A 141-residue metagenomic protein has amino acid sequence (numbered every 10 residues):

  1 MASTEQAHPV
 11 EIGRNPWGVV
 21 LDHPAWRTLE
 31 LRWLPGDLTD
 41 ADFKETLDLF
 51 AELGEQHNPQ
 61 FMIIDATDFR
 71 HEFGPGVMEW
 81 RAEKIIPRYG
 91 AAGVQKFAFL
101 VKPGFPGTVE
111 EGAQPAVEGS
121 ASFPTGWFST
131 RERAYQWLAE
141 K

Functional and structural regions predicted by a protein language model:
A2-K141: Amphipathic, Lys/Arg-enriched alpha-helical "gate/interface" segment within cytosolic domains that mediates
